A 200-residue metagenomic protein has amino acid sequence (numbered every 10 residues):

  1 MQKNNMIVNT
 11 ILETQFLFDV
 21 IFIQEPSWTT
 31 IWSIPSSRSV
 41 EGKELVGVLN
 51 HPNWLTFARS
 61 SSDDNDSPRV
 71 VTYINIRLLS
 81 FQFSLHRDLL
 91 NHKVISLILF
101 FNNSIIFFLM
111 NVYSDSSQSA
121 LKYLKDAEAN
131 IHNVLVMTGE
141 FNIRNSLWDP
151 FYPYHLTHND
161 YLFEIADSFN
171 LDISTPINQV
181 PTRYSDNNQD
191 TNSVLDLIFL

Functional and structural regions predicted by a protein language model:
M1-L200: A shared catalytic/ligand-binding motif for oxyanion handling
